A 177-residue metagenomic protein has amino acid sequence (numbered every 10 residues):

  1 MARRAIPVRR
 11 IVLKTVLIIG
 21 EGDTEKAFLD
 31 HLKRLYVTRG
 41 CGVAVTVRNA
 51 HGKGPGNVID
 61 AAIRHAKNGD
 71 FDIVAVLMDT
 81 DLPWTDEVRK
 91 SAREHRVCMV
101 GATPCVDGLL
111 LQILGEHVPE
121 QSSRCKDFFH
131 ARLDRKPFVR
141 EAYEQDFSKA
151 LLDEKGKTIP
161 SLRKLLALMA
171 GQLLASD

Functional and structural regions predicted by a protein language model:
M1-T15, K26-N49, G56, D60-D177: C-terminal accessory helical subdomains adjacent to catalytic cores in phosphodiester- and nucleotide-handling enzymes
I18: Short, surface-exposed binding/anchoring microloops in extracellular/periplasmic proteins
E21-G22: Helix N-cap/beta->alpha junction signal
